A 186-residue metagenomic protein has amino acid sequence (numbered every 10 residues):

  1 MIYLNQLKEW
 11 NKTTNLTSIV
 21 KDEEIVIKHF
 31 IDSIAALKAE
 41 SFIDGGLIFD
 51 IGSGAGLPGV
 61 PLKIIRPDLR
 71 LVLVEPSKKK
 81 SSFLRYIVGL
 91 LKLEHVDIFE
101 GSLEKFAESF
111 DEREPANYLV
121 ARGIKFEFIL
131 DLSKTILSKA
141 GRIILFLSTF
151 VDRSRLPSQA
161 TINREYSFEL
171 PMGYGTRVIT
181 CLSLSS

Functional and structural regions predicted by a protein language model:
M1-D44, F49, K79-V96: Class I SAM-dependent transferase core
L7, L62, L182: Residue-level signal for inorganic ion chemistry
T14-T17, E23-E24, A55, G101 (+1 more regions): Flexible, active-site-adjacent loop/turn segments at secondary-structure boundaries
D50-G54: Conserved S-adenosyl-L-methionine
A55-D68, S133: Conserved SAM-binding loop of SAM-dependent methyltransferases across substrates and taxa, primarily the Class I
D68-R70, P76-S186: S-adenosylmethionine
